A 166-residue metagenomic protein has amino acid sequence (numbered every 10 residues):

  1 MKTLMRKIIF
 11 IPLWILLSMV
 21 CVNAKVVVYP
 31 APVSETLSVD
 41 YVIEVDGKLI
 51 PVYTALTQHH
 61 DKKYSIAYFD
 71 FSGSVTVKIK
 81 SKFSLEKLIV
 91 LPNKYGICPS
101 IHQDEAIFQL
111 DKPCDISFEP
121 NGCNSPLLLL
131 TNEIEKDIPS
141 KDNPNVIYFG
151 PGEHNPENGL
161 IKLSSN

Functional and structural regions predicted by a protein language model:
K2-F10: Bacterial N-terminal signal peptides that target proteins for export
I9-P12, K112: Generic detector of short alpha-helix boundary/capping microenvironments and adjacent low-complexity segments
I11-M19: Bacterial N-terminal signal peptides
V20-N166: Extracellular/periplasmic carbohydrate-active domains that bind, remodel, or depolymerize complex polysaccharides
